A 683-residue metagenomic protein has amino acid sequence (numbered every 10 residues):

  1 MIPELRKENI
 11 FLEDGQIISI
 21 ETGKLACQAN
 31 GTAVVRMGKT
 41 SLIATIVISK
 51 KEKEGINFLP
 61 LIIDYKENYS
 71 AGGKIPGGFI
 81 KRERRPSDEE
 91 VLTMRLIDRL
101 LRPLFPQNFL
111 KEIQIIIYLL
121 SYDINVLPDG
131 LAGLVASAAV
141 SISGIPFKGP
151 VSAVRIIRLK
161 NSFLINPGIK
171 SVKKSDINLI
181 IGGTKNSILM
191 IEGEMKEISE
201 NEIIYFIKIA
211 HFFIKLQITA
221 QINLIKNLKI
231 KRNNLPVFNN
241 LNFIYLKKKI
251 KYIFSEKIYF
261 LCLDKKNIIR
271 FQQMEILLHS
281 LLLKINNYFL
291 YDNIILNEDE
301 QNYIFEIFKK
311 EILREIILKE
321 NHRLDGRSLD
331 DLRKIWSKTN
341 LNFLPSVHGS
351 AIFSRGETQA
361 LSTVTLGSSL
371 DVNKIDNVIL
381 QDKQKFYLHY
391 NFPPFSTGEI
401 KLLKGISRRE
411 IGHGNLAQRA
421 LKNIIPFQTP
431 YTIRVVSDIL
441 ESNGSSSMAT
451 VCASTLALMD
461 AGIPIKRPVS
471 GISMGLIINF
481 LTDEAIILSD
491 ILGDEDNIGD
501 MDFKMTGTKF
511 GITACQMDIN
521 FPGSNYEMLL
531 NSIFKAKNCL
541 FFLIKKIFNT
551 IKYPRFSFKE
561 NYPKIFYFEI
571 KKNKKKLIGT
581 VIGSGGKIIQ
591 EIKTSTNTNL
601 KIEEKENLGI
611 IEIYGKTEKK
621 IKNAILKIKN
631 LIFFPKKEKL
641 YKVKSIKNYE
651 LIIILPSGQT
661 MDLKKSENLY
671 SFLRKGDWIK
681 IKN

Functional and structural regions predicted by a protein language model:
M1-S49, N57, V237-L380, P563-T580 (+1 more regions): Extended amphipathic alpha-helical scaffolds
I2-Q16, N30, S41, I56-L59 (+9 more regions): Alpha/propeptide regions of enzymes that mature by internal proteolysis
I17, L25-C27, K39-L42, V47-K51 (+20 more regions): Short, glycine-/Ser/Thr-/acidic-enriched flexible segments
A29-I113, L119-V126, K185, E192 (+4 more regions): Glycine-rich, flexible beta-strand/loop modules in the N-terminal catalytic cores of phosphate-handling
Q107-I113, K148-P150, Q217-L235, I268 (+7 more regions): Flexible, glycine/charged-enriched surface loops at secondary-structure junctions
L120-L131, P345-R355, I439-A453: Glycine/serine-rich anion-binding loops at beta->alpha junctions that coordinate negatively charged ligand groups
G144-K265, L458-F556: Mobile "lid/hinge" segments at catalytic clefts and subdomain interfaces of large enzymes
V347, L402-I406, E410-N683: Conserved structured catalytic cores and adjacent interaction surfaces of nucleotide-binding/hydrolyzing enzymes
